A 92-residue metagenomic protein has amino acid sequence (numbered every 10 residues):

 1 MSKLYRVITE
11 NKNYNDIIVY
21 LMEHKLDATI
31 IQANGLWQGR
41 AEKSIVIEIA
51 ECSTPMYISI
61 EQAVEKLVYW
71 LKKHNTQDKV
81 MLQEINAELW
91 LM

Functional and structural regions predicted by a protein language model:
M1-M92: Positively charged, small/polar-rich N-terminal and surface patches that mediate targeting and assembly and bind
